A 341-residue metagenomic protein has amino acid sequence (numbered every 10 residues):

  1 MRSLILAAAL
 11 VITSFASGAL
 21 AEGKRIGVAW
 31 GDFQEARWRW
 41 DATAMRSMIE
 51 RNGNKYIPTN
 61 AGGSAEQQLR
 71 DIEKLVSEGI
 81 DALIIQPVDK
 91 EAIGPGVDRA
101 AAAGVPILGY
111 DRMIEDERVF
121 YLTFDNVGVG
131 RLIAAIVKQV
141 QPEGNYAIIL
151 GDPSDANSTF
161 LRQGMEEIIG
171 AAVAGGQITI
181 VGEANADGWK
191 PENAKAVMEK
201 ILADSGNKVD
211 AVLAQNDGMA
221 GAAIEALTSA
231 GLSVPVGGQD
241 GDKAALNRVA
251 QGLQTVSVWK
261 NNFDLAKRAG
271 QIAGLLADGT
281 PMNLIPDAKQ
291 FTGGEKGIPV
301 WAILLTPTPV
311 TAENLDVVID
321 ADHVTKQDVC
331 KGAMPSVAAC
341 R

Functional and structural regions predicted by a protein language model:
M1-A7: Positively charged n-region of N-terminal signal peptides that target proteins for export
S14-G18: N-terminal signal peptide c-region/cleavage motif recognized by signal peptidases
L20-R341: A residue-level marker of the well-folded mature domains of exported/periplasmic proteins
